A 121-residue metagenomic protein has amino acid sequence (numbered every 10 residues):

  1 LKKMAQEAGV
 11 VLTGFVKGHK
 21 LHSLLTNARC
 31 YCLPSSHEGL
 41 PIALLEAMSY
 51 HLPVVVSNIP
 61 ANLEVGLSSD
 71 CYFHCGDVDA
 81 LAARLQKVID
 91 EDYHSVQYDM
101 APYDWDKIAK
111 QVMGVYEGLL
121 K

Functional and structural regions predicted by a protein language model:
L1-V16: Nucleotide-activated donor-binding/catalytic signature segment of Leloir-type glycosyltransferases, i.e., the conserved
V16, S23-A28, V112: Short alpha-helical donor nucleotide-sugar binding micro-motif in glycosyltransferases
P34-S36: Aromatic "clamp/platform" in nucleotide-sugar-dependent glycosyltransferases that forms part of the donor/acceptor
P41-L44: Short glycine/serine-rich donor-binding loops of glycosyltransferases
P53-V56: Short hydrophobic beta-strand element within catalytic cores of glycosyltransferases and related nucleotide-activated
I59-Y72: Short acidic/histidine- and often glycine-rich active-site loop of Leloir-type glycosyltransferases that engages
C71-V78, Q86-D90: Conserved acidic donor-binding segment of nucleotide-sugar-dependent glycosyltransferases
D92-L120: A charged, aromatic-enriched C-terminal amphipathic alpha-helix characteristic of glycosyltransferases across folds
